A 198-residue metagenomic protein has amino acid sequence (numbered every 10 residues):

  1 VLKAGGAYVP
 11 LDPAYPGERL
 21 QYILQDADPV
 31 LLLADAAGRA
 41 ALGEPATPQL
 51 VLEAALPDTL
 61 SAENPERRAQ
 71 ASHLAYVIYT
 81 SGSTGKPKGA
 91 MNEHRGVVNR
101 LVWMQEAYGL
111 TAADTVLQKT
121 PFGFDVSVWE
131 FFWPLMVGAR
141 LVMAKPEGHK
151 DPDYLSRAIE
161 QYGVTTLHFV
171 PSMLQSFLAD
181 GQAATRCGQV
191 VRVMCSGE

Functional and structural regions predicted by a protein language model:
V1-V98, E106-G109, P134, G138 (+2 more regions): Carrier-protein-dependent adenylate-forming modules in NRPS/ANL systems
G6, H73, D114-T115, T120 (+2 more regions): Surface-exposed loop/turn positions
G6-Y22, A36-G38, A139-Y162, H168-S176 (+1 more regions): ATP-dependent adenylate-forming carboxylate-activation enzymes
D12, L74, T120-F124, E147: Conserved AMP-binding
P45, L60, W103-M104, E147 (+1 more regions): Residue-level signal for well-ordered alpha-helical positions
K88-L117, D125-T165: Conserved AMP-binding/adenylation subdomain of ANL enzymes
